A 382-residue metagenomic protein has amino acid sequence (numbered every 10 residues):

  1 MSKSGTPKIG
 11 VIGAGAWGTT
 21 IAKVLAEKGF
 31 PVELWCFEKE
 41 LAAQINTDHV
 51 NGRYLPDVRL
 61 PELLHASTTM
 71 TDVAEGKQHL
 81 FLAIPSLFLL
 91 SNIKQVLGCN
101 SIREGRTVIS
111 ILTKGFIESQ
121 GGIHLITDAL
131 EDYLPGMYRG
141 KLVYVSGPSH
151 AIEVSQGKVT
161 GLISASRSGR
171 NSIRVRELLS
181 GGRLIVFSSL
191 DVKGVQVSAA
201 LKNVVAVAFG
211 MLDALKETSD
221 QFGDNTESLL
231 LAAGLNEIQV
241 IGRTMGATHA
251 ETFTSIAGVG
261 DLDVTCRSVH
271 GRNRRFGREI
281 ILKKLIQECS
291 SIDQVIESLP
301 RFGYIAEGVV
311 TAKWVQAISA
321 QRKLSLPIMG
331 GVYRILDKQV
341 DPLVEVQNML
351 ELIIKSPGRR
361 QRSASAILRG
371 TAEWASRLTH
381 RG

Functional and structural regions predicted by a protein language model:
S2-K3, K202, V207-D213, S228-L235 (+2 more regions): NAD(P)-dependent Rossmann-like dehydrogenase/reductase catalytic/cofactor-binding core
S2-V58, H65-T68, R362-S363, A375 (+1 more regions): NAD(P)+-binding Rossmann beta1-loop-alpha1 motif at the extreme N-terminus of oxidoreductases
K23, E27, T47, K94 (+6 more regions): Short, well-ordered alpha-helices that flank and scaffold nucleotide-derived cofactor binding pockets
L60, A66, M70-V159, V175-E177: Rossmann-like NAD(P)(H) cofactor-binding subdomain of soluble oxidoreductases
Y133-K141, V159-E251: Internal alpha-helical scaffold of NAD(P)-dependent oxidoreductase catalytic cores
